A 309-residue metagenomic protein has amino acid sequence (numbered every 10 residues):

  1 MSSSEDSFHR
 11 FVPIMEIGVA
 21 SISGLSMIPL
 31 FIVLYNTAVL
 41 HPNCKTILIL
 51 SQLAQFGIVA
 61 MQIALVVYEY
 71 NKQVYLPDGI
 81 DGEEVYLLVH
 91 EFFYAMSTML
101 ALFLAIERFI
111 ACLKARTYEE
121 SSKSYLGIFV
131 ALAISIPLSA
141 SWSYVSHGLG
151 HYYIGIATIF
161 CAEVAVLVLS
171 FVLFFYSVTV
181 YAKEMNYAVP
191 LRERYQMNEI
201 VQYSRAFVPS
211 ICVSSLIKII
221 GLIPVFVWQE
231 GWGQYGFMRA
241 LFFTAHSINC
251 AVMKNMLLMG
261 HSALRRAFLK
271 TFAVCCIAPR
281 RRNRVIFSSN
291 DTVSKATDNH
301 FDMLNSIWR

Functional and structural regions predicted by a protein language model:
M1-R309: Seven-transmembrane-like multi-pass membrane architecture, highlighting hydrophobic TM helices and the outer-facing
